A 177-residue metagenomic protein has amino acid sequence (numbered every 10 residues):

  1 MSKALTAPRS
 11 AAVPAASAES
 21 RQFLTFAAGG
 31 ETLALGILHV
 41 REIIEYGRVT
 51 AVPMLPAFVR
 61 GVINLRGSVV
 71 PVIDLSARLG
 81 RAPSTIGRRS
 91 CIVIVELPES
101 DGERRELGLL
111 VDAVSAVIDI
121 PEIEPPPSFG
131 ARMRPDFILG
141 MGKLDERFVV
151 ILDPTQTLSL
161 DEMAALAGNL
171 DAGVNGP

Functional and structural regions predicted by a protein language model:
M1-P177: An acidic, low-aromatic, low-complexity terminal/linker signal
